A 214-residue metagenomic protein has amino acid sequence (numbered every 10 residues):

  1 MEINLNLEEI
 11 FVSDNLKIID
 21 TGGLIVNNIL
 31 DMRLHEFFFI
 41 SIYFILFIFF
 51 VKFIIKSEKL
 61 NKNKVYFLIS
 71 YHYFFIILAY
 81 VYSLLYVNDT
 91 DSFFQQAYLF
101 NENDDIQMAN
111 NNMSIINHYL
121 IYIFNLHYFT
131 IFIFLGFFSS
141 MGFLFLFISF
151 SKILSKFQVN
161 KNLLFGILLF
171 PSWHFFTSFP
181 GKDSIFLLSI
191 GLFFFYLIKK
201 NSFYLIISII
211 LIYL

Functional and structural regions predicted by a protein language model:
M1-M32: Short, strongly hydrophobic alpha-helical membrane anchors
G23-I77: Start-transfer (signal-anchor) and selected internal transmembrane alpha helices of multi-pass inner/ER membrane
L46-I55, I133-L154: Transmembrane-helix motifs of polytopic, lipid-linked glycan transferases
N61-N63, L146-P171: Transmembrane-helix signature of polytopic, membrane-embedded enzymes that assemble or transfer cell-envelope glycans
Y82-Q96, D104-L120, N125-F129: Extracytoplasmic catalytic/substrate-binding loops of multi-pass membrane glycan-assembly enzymes
F145-I148, F186-Y204: Specific aromatic-rich, kink-prone transmembrane helix
S172-F175, F193-L197, F203-L214: Membrane-interface alpha helices of multi-pass inner-membrane proteins
S178-S184: Short acidic/glycine- and proline-prone juxtamembrane loop motifs at membrane-interface regions of multi-pass membrane
